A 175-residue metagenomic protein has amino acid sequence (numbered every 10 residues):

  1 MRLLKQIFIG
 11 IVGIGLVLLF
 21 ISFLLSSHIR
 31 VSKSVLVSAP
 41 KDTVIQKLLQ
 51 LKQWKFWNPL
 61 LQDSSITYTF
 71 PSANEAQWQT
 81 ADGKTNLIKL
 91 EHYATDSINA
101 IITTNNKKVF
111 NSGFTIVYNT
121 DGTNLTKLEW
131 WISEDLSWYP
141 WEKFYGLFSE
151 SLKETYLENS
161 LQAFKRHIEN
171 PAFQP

Functional and structural regions predicted by a protein language model:
R2, Q6-F70: Hydrophobic ligand-binding cavity/cleft-lining segments
R30-S32, G83-I88, K108-F114: Short, surface-exposed coil-to-beta transition loops
P40, G83, T95, D121-T123: Short strand-connecting beta-turns/loops that link adjacent beta-strands
T43-W54, A76, L90, A100 (+2 more regions): Hydrophobic pocket/interface hotspot
L48-N58, L152, K165-A172: Sec/Tat-exported extracytoplasmic proteins
K52-I88, Y93-T95: Short beta-edge strand/loop motif at the mouth of beta-sheet-based domains
A94-I98, K108: Mature extracytoplasmic domains of secretory-pathway proteins
I102-N159, F164-R166, P175: Beta-strand/loop substructures that line and gate deep hydrophobic ligand-binding cavities in soluble
